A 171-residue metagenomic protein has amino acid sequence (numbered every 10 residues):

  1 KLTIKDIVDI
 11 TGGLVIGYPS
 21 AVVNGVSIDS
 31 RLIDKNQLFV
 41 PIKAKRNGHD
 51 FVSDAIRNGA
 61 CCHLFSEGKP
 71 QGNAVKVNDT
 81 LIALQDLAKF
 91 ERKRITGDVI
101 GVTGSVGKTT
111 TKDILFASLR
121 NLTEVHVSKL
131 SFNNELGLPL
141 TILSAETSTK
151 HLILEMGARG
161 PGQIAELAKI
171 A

Functional and structural regions predicted by a protein language model:
K1-D86: N-terminal leader/targeting and accessory segments in enzymes
L84-A171: Phosphate-binding loop of NTP-binding sites
